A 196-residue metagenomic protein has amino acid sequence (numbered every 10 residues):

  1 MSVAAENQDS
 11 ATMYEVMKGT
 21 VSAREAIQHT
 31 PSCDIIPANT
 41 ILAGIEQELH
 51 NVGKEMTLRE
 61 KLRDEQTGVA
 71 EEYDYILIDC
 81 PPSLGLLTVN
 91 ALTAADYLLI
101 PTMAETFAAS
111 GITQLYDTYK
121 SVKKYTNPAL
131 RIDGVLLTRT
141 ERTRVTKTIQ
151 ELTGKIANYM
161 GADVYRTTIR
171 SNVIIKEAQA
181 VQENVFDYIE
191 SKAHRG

Functional and structural regions predicted by a protein language model:
M1-G196: P-loop NTP-binding core
